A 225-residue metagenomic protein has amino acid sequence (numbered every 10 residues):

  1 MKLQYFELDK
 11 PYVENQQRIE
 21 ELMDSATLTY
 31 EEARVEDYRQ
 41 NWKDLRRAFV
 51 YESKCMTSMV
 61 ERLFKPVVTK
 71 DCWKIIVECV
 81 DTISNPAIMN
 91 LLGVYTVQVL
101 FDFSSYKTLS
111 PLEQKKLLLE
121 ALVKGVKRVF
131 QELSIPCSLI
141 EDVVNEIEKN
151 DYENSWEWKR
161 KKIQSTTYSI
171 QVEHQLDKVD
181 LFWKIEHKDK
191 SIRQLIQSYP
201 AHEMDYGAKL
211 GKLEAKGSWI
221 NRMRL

Functional and structural regions predicted by a protein language model:
M1-L225: Exposed acidic/polar residues on beta-strands and adjacent loops within beta-sheet cores, strongest in beta-propeller
